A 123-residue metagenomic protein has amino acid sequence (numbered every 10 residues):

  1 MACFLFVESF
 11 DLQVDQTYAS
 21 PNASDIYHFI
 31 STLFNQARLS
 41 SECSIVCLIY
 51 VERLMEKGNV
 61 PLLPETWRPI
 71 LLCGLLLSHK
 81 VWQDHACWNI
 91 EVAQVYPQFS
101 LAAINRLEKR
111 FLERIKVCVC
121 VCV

Functional and structural regions predicted by a protein language model:
M1-E42, V46, Y50-V60, N105 (+2 more regions): Acidic, Ser/Thr/Pro-rich regulatory low-complexity segments at or just upstream of the first helical elements of major
S40-C43, S78-A86: Short helix-interrupting loop/turn segments at helix-coil junctions
P61-E65, V81-V95: Short conserved catalytic/interaction loops centered on acidic-Pro-aromatic/His motifs
L63-I70, I104: Intrinsically disordered, low-complexity regulatory regions enriched in Ser/Pro/Gly/Thr and acidic residues
I90-C120: Channel- or pocket-lining gating/hinge segments that regulate access to a cavity or pore
